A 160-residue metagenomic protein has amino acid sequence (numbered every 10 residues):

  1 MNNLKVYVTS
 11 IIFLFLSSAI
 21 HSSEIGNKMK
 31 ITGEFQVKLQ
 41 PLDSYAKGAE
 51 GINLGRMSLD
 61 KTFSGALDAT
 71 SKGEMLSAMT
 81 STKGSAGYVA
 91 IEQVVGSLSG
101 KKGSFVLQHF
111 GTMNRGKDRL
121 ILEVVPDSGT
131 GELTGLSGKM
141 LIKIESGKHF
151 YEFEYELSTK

Functional and structural regions predicted by a protein language model:
L4-V6, L14-K160: Targeting-peptide/extracellular-domain and disordered-appendage signature
